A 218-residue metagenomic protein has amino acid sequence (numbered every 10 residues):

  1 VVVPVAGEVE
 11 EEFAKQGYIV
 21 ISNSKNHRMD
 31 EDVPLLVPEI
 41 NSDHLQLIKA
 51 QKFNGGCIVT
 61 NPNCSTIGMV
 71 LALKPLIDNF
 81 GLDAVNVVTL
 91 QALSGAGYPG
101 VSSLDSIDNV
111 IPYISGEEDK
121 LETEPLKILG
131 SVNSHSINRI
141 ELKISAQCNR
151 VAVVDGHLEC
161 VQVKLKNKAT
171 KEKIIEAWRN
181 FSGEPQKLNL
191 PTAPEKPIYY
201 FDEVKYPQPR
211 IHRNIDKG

Functional and structural regions predicted by a protein language model:
V1-Y113, S136-I137, K143, Q186-L190 (+1 more regions): N-terminal Rossmann-like NAD(P) cofactor-binding subdomain of oxidoreductases, focused on the glycine-rich
N109-D216: Contiguous C-terminal substrate-recognition/catalytic subdomains in enzyme active sites
